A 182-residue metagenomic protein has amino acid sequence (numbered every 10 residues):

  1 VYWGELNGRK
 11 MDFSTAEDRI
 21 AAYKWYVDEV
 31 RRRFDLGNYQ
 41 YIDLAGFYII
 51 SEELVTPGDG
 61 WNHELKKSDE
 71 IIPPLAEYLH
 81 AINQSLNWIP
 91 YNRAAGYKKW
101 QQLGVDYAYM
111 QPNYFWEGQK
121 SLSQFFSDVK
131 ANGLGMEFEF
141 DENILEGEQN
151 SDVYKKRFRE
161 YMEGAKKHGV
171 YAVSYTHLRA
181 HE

Functional and structural regions predicted by a protein language model:
V1-R33, I50-V55: Aromatic-lined carbohydrate-binding surfaces of glycoside hydrolases
Y26, I50, L54-I71, A76 (+2 more regions): Extracellular glycoside hydrolase catalytic/binding regions
F34-Y41, K98-Q102, F125-A131, A165: Acidic (Asp/Glu)-rich catalytic clusters
F47: Conserved, mostly hydrophobic/aromatic
D128-L134, Y154-A165: Catalytic-core region of carbohydrate-active enzymes that cleave or remodel glycosidic bonds
G133-Y154: Active-site clefts of carbohydrate-active enzymes
T176-H181: Conserved small/polar residues in nucleotide/adenosyl-binding loops
